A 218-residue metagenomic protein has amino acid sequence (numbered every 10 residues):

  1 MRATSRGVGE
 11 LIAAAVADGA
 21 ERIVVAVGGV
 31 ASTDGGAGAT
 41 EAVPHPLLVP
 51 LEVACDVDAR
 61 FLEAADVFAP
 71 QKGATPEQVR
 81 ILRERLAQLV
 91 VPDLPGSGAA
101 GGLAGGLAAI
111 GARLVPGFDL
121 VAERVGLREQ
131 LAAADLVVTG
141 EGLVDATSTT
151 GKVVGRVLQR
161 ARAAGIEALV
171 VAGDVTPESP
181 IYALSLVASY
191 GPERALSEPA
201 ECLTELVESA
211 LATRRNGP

Functional and structural regions predicted by a protein language model:
M1-P218: N-terminal loops that bind phosphate or other acidic moieties and the adjacent beta-alpha structural core
